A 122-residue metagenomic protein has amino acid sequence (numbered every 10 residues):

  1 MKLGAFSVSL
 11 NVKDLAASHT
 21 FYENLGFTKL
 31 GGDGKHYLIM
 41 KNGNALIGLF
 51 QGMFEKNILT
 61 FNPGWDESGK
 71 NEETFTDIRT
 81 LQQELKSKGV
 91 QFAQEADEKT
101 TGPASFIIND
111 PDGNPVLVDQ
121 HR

Functional and structural regions predicted by a protein language model:
M1-A17, H121: N-terminal beta-strand motif that seeds the catalytic metal site of vicinal oxygen chelate
L3, K35, T101-P103: Loop/turn position at the start of each blade in beta-propeller repeats
V8, A17, G34-L38, E98: Short glycine/proline-centered loop/turn elements that form peptide/ligand docking sites
K13-A16, M53-F54, P63-P115: Vicinal oxygen chelate
T20-N24, D112: Structural preference for long, well-ordered alpha-helical segments within the folded cores of structured domains
E23-L30, V90: Conserved acetyl-CoA-binding loop of GNAT-fold acetyltransferases
T28-G69, P115-Q120: Conserved short beta-strand elements that form part of the metal-binding/catalytic scaffold of enzyme active sites
